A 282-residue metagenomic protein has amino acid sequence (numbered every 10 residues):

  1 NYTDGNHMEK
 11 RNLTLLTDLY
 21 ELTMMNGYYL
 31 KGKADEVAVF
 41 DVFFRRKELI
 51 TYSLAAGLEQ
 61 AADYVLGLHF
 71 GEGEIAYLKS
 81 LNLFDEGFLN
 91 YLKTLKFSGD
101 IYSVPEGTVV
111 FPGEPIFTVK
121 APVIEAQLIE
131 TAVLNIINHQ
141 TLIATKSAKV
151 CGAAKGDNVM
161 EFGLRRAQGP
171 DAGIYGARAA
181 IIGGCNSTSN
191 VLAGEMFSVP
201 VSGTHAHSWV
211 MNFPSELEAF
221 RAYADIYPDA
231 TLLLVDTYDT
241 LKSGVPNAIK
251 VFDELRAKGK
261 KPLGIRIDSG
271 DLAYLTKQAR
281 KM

Functional and structural regions predicted by a protein language model:
D4-Y227, R256: Ordered alpha/beta subdomains of enzyme catalytic regions
S208-M282: Glycine-rich phosphate/ribose-binding loops and adjacent secondary-structure elements that form binding surfaces
